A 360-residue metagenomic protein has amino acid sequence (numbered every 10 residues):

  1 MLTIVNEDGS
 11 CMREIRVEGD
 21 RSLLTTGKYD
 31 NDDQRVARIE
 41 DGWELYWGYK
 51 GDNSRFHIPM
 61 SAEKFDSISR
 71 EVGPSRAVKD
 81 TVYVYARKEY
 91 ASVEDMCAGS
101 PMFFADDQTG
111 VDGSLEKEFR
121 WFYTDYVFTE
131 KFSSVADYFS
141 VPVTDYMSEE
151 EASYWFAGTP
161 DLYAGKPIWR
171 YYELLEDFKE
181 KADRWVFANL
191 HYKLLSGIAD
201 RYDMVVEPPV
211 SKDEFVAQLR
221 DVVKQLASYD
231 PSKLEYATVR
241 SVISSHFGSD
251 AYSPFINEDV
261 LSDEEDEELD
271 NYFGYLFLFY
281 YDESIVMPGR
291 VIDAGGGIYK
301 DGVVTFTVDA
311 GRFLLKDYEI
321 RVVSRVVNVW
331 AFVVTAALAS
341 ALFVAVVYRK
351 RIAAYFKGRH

Functional and structural regions predicted by a protein language model:
M1-K64: Start-of-domain marker
R13, G19, K88, D293 (+1 more regions): Functionally constrained cores in energy, signaling, and assembly domains
D20-S22, F273, K350-F356: Extracellular/lumenal and peripheral-membrane lipid-interaction modules
G27-Y29, E40, V308-A310, W330-V333 (+1 more regions): Glycine-rich loops and low-complexity Gly/Arg-rich segments that provide flexible linkers or classic glycine-based
E44-A339: Mature, soluble, non-transmembrane domains
S340-H360: Juxtamembrane interface at the cytosolic side of transmembrane helices
